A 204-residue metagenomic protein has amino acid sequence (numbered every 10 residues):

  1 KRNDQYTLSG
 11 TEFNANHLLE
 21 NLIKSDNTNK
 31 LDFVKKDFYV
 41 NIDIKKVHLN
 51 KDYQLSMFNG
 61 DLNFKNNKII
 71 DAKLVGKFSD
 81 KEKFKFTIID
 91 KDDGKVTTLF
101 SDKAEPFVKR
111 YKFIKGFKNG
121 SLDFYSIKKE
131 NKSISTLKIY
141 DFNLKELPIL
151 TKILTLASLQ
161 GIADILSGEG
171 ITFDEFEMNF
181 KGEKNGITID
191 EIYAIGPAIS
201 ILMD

Functional and structural regions predicted by a protein language model:
K1-I187, I199-D204: Membrane-proximal interfacial segments on either side of biological membranes
Y193-I195: Short, glycine-rich nucleotide/cofactor-binding loops
